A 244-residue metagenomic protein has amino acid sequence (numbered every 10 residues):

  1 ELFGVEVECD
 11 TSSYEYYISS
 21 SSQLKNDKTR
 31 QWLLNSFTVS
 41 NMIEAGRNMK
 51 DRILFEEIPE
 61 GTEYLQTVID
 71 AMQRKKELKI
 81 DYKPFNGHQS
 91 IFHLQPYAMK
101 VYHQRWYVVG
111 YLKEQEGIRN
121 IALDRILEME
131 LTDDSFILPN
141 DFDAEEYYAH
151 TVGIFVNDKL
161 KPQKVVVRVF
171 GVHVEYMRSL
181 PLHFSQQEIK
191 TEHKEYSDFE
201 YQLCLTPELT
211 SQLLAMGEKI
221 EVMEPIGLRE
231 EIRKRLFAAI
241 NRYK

Functional and structural regions predicted by a protein language model:
E1: DNA-recognition element of transcription regulators
G4-K83: Bulky hydrophobic/aromatic content
D10-S12, Y102, H193: Structural motif
Y82-N86, L112-Q115, V169-G171: Short acidic, glycine-rich loop/turn motifs
R105-V109: Short aromatic-glycine-enriched beta-strand elements
E116-Y147: Flexible linker/loop signature enriched in Pro/Ser/Thr and Pro/Gly
A149-K244: Polybasic (Lys/Arg-rich)
